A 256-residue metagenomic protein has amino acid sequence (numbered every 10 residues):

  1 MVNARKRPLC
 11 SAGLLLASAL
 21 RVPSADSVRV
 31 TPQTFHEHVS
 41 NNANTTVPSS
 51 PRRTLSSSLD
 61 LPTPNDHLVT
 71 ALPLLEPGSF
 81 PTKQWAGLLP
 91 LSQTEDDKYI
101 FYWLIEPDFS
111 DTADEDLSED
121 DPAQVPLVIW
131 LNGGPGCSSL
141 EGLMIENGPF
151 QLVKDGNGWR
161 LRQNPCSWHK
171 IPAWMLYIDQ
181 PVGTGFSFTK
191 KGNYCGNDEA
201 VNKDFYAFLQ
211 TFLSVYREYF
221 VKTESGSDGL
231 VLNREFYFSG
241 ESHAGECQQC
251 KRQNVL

Functional and structural regions predicted by a protein language model:
M1-L14: Classical eukaryotic N-terminal signal peptides for Sec-dependent ER targeting/secretion, especially the positively
N3, G78, E95, Y194-D198 (+1 more regions): Amphipathic alpha-helical protein-protein interaction segments
G13-L127: Catalytic-loop region of hydrolases
K83-A86, F188-G196, N233-F238: Short interface patches used for recognition in eukaryotic signaling and trafficking proteins
Y99, W103-K203, Q210, S214 (+1 more regions): N-terminal cap/lid subdomain of alpha/beta-hydrolase-fold enzymes
S138, E241-Q253: Glycine-rich nucleophile elbow surrounding the catalytic serine of serine-hydrolase chemistry
P181-G185, Y216-F220, S227-G229: Active-site-adjacent bridging/hinge elements
V221-S242: Alpha/beta-hydrolase fold nucleophile elbow
